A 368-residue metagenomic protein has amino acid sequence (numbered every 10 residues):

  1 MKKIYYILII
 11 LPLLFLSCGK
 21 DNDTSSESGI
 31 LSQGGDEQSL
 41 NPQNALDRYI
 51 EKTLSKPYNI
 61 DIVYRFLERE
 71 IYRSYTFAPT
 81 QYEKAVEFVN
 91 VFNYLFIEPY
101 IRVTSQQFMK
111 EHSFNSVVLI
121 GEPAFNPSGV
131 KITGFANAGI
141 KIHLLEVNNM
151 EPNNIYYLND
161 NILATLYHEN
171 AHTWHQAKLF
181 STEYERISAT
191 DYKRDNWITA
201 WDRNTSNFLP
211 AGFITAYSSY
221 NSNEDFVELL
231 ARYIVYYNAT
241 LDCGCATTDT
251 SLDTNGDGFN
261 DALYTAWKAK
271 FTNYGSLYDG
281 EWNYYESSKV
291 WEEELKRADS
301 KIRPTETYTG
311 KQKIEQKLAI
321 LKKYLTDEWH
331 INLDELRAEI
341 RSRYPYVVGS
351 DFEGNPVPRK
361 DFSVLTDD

Functional and structural regions predicted by a protein language model:
K2-I9: Sec-dependent signal peptide recognition, specifically the positively charged N-region followed immediately by
L14-S17: C-terminal motif of bacterial Sec signal peptides marking the signal peptidase cleavage site
G19-V103, T307, Q312-D368: Acidic/polar, low-complexity intrinsically disordered N-terminal segments immediately downstream of a Sec signal
S74-Y82, K131, N149-Y157, N161 (+2 more regions): Second-shell loop/turn segments in exported
A85-K141: Auxiliary, metal-adjacent structural segments of Zn-dependent hydrolase domains
N93, I97, I101, A171-F180 (+2 more regions): Sec-exported extracytoplasmic/periplasmic mature domains
Y156-T182, V227: Active-site recognition of the HExxH zinc-binding catalytic motif
R194-L336, Y344-D368: Metalloprotease/metallohydrolase-associated module, dominated by Zn2+-dependent proteases
